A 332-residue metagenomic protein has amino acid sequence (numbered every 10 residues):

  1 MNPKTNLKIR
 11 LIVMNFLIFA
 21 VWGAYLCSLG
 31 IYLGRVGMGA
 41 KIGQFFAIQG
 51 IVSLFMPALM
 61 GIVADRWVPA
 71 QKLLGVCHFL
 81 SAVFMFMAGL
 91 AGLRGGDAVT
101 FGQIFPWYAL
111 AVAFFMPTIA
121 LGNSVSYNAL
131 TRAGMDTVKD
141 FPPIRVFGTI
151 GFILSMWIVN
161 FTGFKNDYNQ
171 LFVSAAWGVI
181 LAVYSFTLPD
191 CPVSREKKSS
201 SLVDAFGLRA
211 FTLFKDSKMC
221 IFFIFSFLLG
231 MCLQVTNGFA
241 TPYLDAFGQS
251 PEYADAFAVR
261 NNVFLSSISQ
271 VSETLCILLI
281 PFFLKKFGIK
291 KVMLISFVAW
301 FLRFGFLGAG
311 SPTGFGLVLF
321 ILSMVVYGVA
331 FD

Functional and structural regions predicted by a protein language model:
M1-T5, P189-I224, Q249-A254: Juxtamembrane intracellular "pre-TM" segments in multi-pass secondary transporters
N2-L54, K218-L265: Helix-loop boundary and gating motifs at the non-cytosolic
Q44-D65, F264-L279: Central cavity-lining transmembrane alpha-helices of secondary-active solute carriers, predominantly the Major
D65-F79, K285-F297: Cytoplasmic membrane-interface "Motif A"-like loop-to-helix N-cap segments of 12-TM Major Facilitator Superfamily
F79-A98, V298-T313: C-terminal ends and interior cores of transmembrane alpha-helices in multi-pass membrane transporters/permeases
W107-F147: Cytoplasmic helix-loop-helix junction between adjacent transmembrane helices in 12-TM secondary transporters
Q170-T187: Symmetry-related core transmembrane helices of the 12-TM Major Facilitator Superfamily/SLC fold
K291-D332: C-terminal transmembrane helical hairpin of 12-TM major facilitator-type secondary transporters
